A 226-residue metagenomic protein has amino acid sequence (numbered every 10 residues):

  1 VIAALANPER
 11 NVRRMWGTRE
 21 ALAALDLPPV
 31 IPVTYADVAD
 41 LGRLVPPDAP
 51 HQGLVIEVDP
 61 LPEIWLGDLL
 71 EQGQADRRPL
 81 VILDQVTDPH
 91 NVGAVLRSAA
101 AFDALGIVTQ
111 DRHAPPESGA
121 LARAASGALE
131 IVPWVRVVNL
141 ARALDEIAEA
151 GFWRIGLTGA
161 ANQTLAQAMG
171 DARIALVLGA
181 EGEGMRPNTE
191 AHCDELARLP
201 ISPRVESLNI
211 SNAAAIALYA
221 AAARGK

Functional and structural regions predicted by a protein language model:
V1-Q74: N-terminal positively charged helical leader segments and presequences
R13, A100-A101, R123-A128, P187-K226: Structured adenosyl-cofactor binding patch, chiefly the S-adenosyl-L-methionine
R19-E20, V38-D40, D111-A114, A160 (+1 more regions): Short, ordered loop/turn segments at secondary-structure junctions
A36-D37, D84, Q110-D111, V132 (+4 more regions): Short beta->alpha connector loops at strand-helix junctions that form conserved, small/polar/Pro-enriched
A75-S126: Hydrophobic, well-structured mid-protein blocks that either form specific transmembrane helices
T87-V95, N139, L208-A213: Amphipathic alpha-helical repeat scaffolds
L105-Q163: Histidine/lysine/aspartate-rich catalytic loop segments that bind and position anionic ligands
I155-V205, N209-I210: Active-site/ligand-binding-proximal alpha/beta "capping" segment
